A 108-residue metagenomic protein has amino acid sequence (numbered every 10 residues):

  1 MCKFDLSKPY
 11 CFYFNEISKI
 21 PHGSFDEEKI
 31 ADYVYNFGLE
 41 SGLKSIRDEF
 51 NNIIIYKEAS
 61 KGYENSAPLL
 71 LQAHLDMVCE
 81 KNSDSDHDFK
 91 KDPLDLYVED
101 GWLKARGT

Functional and structural regions predicted by a protein language model:
C2-F25: N-terminal capping segment at the start of a domain
F4, S41, N82-S85: Intrinsically disordered, low-complexity boundary segments flanking structured domains
Y13-E16, R47, N52, W102-T108: Generic hydrophobic segment detector
I20-H22, K57, A73, G107: Short glycine-centered, acidic/aromatic-flanked micro-motifs in structured strand/loop junctions that mark active-site
G23-L69: A non-catalytic alpha/beta surface segment that caps or lines the substrate-entry region of metallo-dependent hydrolase
Y63-T108: Active-site metal-coordination/substrate-binding segment of hydrolases, especially metallo-dependent peptidases
